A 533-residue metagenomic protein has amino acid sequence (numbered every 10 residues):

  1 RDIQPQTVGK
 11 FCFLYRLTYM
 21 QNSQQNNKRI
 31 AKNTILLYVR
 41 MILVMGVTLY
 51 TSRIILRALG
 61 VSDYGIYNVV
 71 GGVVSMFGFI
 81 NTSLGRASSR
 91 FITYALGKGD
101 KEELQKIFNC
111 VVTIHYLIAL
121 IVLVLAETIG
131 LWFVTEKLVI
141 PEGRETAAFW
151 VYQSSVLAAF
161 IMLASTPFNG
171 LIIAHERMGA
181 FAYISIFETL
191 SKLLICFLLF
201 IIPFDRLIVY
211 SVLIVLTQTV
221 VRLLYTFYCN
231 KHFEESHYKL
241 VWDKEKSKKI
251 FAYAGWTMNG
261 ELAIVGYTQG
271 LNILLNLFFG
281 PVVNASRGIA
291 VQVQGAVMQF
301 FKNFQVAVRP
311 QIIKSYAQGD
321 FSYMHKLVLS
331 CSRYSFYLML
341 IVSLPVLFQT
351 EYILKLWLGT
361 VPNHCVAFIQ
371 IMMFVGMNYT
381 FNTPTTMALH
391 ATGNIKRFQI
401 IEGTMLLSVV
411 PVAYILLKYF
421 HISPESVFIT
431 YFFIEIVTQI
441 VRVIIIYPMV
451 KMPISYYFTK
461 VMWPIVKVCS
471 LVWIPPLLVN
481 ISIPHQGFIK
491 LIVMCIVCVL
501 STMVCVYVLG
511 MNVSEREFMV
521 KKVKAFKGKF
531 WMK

Functional and structural regions predicted by a protein language model:
Q4, Y15-I30, I208-S211, Y225-Q269 (+6 more regions): Interhelical loop/hinge segments that connect adjacent transmembrane helices in multipass membrane
V8-Q21, Y447-F458, I474-K533: Membrane-proximal transmembrane or re-entrant/amphipathic helices at the cytosolic face
K32-L49, E188, L213-N230, K244-K314 (+3 more regions): Transmembrane helical elements of multi-pass membrane transporters/channels
I55-M76, I107, L207-V212, K246-Y253 (+4 more regions): Interfacial/gating helices of multi-pass transporter permease domains
L56-A58, S62-D63, G179, L190-L223 (+5 more regions): Membrane-interface helix-loop junctions in multi-pass transport and translocation proteins
T82-K98, A174, F233-E234, A290 (+2 more regions): Helix-loop junctions and terminal segments of transmembrane helices in multi-pass membrane transport/translocation
V112-V139, L198, L223, H325-T380 (+4 more regions): Alpha-helical transmembrane segments of multi-pass membrane transport and lipid-handling proteins
L157-F187, F197, I208, M373-M405 (+1 more regions): Membrane-interface junctions at transmembrane-helix termini in multi-pass inner-membrane proteins
